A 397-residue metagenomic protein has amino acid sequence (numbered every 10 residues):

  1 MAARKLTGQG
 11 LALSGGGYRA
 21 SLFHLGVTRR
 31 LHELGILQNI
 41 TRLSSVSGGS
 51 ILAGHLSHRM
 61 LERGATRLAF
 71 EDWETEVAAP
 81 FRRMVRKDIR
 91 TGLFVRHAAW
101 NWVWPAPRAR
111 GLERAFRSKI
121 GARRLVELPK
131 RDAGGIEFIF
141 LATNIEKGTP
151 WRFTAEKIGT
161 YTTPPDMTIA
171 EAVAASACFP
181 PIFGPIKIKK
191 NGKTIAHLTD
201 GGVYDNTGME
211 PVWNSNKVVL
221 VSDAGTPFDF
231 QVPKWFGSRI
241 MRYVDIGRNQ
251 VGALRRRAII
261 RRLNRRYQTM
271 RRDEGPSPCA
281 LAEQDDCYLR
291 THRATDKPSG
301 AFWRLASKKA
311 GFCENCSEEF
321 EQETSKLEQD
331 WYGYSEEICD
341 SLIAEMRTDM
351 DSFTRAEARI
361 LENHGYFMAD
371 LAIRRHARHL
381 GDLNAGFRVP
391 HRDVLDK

Functional and structural regions predicted by a protein language model:
M1-L6, V221: Non-cytosolic juxtamembrane linkers/loops that tether extracellular or periplasmic domains to nearby transmembrane
R4-Q9, G192: A short, charged/proline- and glycine-enriched loop that marks the coil->beta-strand transition at the N-terminal
G8-A12, G17-A106, T154-A155, P233-W235: Patatin-like phospholipase
G10-A12, R42-S45, L141, L220-S222 (+1 more regions): Structural recognition of the beta-strand scaffold that forms the well-ordered cores of secreted hydrolase catalytic
R19, I89-W102, P129-S215, D229-K234 (+1 more regions): Active-site gating loop/helix substructures
V95-L128: Long, well-ordered early-domain segments
V203-D205, P211-W213, G225-D229, A253 (+1 more regions): C-terminal helical/tail subdomains of lipid-metabolizing enzymes
K217-A258: A short, conserved beta-to-alpha structural element at the edge of catalytic cores that scaffolds binding
